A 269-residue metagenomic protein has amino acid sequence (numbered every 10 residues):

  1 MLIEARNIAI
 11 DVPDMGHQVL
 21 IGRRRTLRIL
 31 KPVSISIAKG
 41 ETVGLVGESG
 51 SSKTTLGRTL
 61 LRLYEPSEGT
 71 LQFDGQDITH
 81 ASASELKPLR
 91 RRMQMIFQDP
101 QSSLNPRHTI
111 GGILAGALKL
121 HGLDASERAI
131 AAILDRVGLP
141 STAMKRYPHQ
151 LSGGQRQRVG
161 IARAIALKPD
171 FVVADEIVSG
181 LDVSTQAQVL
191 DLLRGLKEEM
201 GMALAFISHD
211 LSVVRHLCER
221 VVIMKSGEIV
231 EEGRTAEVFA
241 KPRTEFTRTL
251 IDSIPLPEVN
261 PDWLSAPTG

Functional and structural regions predicted by a protein language model:
V19-R24, I78-Q94, L120, E237-P242: ABC ATPase NBD coupling module
L61: Helix-to-loop junction immediately C-terminal to a conserved catalytic motif
G69-D77: Conserved ABC transporter NBD signature motif
D77, E127-T142, G195, I251-D252: Conserved ABC ATPase "signature" region
Y147-L151, Q155: Conserved ABC ATPase signature
E232-G233: ABC ATPase "signature
